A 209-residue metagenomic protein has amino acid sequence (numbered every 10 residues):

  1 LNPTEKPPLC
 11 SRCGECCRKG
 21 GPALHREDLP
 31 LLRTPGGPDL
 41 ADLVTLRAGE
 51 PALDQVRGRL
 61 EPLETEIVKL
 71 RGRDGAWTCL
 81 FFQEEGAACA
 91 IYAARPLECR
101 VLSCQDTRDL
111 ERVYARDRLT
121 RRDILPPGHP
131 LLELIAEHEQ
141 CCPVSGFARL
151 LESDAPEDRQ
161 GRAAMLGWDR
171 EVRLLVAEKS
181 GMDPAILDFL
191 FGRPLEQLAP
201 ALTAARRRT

Functional and structural regions predicted by a protein language model:
L1-R208: Hydrophobic scaffolds flanking metal-cofactor catalytic centers in soluble metalloenzymes
